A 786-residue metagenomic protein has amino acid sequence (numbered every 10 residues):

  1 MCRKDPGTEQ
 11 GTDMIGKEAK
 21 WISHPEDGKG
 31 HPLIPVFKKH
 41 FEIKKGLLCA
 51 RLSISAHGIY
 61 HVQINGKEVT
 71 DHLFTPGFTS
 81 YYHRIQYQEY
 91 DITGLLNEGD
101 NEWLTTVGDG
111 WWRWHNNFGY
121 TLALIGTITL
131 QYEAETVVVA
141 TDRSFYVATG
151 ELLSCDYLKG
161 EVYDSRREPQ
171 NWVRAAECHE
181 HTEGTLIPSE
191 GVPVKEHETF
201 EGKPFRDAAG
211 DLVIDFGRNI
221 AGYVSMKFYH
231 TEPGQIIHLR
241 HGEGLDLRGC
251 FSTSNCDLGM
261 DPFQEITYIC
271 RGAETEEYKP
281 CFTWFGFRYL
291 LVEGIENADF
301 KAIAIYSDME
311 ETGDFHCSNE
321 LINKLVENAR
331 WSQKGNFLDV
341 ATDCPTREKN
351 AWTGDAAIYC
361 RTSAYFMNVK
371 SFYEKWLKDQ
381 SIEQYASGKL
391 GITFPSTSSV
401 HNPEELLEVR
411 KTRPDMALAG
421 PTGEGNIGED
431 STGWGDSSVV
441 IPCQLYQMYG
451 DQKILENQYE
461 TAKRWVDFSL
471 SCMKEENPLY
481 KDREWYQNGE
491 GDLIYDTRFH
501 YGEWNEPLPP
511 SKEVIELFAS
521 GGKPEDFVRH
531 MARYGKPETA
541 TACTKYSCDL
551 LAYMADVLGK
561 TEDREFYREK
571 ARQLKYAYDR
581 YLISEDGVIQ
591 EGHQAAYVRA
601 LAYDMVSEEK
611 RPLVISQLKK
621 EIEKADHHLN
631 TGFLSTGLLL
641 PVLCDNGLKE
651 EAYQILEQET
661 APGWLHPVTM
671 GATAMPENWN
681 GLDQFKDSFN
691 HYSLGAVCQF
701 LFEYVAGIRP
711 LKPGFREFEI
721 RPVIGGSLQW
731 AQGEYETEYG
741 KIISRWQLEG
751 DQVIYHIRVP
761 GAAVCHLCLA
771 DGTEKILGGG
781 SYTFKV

Functional and structural regions predicted by a protein language model:
C2-R347, G354-D355, S371-W376, S387 (+9 more regions): Extracellular/oxidizing-compartment recognition motifs
H31-P32, F216, N350, T432-D436 (+4 more regions): Short helix-capping and inter-helix turn/linker motifs at the boundaries of alpha-helical repeat units
A50-R51, Y223-E243, K279-F282, G354-E383 (+5 more regions): Alpha-helical support elements that line or immediately flank enzyme active sites and cofactor-binding pockets
I59, A140-D142, A148, D299-E327 (+7 more regions): Active-site acid/base region of carbohydrate-active enzymes
Y60, E68-D71, P76, Q380-Q384 (+6 more regions): Active/binding-pocket-proximal capping segment
W103, S154, V162-D164, E348 (+9 more regions): C-terminal capping/lid segments that line or modulate ligand- or cofactor-binding pockets
L122-T127, V139-R167, E177, T185-G191 (+2 more regions): Non-catalytic C-terminal accessory modules of carbohydrate-active enzymes
